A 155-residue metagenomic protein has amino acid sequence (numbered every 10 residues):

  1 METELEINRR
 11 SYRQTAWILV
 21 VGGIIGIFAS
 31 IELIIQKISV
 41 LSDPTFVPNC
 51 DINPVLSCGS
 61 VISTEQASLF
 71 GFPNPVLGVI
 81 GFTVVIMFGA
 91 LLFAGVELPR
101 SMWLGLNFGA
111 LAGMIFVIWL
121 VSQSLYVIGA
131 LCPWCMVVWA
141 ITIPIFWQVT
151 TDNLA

Functional and structural regions predicted by a protein language model:
M1-Y12: Short, Lys/Arg-rich, polar N-terminal cytosolic tail immediately upstream of the first transmembrane signal-anchor
S11-L41: N-terminal signal-anchor transmembrane alpha helix
I31, I86, I118, I143-F146: Hydrophobic residues within the alpha-helical transmembrane core of Major Facilitator Superfamily
Q36-V47, V61, I115-T142: Interfacial helix-loop-helix junctions of multi-pass membrane proteins
I38-P73: Extracytosolic (periplasmic/ER-lumenal) interhelical loops and adjacent juxtamembrane/interface segments of multi-pass
I62-V84, L131-I143: Membrane-interface loop-to-helix entry segments
F72-E97, A112, F116: Hydrophobic alpha-helical transmembrane segments
T151-A155: Terminal transmembrane helical module of multi-pass membrane proteins
